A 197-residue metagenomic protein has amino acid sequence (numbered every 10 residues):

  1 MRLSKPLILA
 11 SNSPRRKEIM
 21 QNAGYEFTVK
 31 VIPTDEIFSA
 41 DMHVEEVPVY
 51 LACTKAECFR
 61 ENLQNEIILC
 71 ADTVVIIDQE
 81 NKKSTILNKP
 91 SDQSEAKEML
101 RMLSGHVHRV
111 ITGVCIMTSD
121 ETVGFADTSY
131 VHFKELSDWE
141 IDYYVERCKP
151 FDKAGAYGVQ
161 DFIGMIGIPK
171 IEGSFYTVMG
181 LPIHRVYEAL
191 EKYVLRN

Functional and structural regions predicted by a protein language model:
R2-K5, H43-N197: Anionic-ligand binding patches
R2-Y25: N-terminal beta1-alpha1 ligand-phosphate binding loop
L7-L9, V29, V131: Generic preference for hydrophobic
N12, I32, S119: Cofactor-binding loop segments of dinucleotide-utilizing enzymes, especially the Rossmann-like FAD- and NAD(P)+-binding
E18-N22, S39, E61-N62: Short loop/helix-cap segments at secondary-structure boundaries that form the rim of catalytic
G24-D41, T122-G124, T128: Short glycine-rich, Thr/Ser-proximal phosphate-binding strand/loop in the N-terminal lobe of ATP-dependent enzymes
